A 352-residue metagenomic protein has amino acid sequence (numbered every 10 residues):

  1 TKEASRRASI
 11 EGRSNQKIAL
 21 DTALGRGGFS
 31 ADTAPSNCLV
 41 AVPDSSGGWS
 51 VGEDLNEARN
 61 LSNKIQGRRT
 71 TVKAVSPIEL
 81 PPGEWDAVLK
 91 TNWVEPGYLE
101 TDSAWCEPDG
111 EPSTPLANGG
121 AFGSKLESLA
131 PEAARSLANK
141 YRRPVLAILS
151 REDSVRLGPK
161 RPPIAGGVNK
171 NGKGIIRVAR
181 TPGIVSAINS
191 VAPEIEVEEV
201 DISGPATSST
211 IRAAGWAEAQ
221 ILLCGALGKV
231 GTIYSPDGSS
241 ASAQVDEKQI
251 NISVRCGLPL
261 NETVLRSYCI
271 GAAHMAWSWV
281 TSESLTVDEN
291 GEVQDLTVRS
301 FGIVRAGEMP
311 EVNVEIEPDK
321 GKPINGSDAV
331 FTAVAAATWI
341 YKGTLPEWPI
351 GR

Functional and structural regions predicted by a protein language model:
T1-P77, A130, P159-K160: Flexible, low-hydrophobicity surface segments
T1-S9, R13, K64-G83, E95-Y98 (+4 more regions): C-terminal catalytic domains of large/alpha subunits in multi-subunit enzymes
A19-C38, E79-G110, A117: Conserved beta-alpha junction segments in alpha/beta enzyme cores
D44, G52-E53, P115, L149-R151: Glycine-rich, histidine-containing beta strand-loop boundary motifs that form or position
L55-A58, G119, P182, C256: Short, surface-exposed beta-strand-loop junctions and turns on beta-sheet-rich folds
R59, F122, P259-N261: Short helix/loop capping segments that flank catalytic or ligand/cofactor-binding pockets
T114-E127: Glycine/serine-rich anion-binding loops at beta->alpha junctions that coordinate negatively charged ligand groups
E127-N139: A glycine- and small-aliphatic-rich helix-loop capping segment at beta-alpha/alpha-beta transitions that lines
